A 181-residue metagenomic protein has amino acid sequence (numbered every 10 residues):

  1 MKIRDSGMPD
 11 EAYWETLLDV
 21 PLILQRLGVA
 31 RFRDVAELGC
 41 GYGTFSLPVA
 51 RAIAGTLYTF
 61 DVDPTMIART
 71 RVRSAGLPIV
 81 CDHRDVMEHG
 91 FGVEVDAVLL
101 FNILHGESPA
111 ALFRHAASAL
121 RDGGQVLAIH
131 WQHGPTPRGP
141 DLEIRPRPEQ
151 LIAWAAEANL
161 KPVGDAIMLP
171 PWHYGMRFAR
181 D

Functional and structural regions predicted by a protein language model:
M1-L18: Class I SAM-dependent methyltransferase Rossmann-like catalytic core, especially the SAM/SAH-binding loop
E15-R33: Conserved alpha-helix/loop element of class I SAM-dependent methyltransferases that forms part of the SAM/SAH-binding
A36, Y42-E88: Class I SAM-dependent methyltransferase SAM/SAH-binding core
M87-V98: A short acidic, Gly/Pro-enriched loop at the edge of an enzyme's catalytic core that lines a small-molecule cofactor
D96-P109: A short SAM/SAH-binding and catalytic strip from SAM-dependent methyltransferases
A111-Q125: A short glycine-rich, Lys/Arg-flanked "PGG" loop and its adjoining helix->strand segment in the class I
L127-Q150, W154: Conserved class I S-adenosyl-L-methionine
I167-D181: Core SAM-dependent methyltransferase catalytic element
